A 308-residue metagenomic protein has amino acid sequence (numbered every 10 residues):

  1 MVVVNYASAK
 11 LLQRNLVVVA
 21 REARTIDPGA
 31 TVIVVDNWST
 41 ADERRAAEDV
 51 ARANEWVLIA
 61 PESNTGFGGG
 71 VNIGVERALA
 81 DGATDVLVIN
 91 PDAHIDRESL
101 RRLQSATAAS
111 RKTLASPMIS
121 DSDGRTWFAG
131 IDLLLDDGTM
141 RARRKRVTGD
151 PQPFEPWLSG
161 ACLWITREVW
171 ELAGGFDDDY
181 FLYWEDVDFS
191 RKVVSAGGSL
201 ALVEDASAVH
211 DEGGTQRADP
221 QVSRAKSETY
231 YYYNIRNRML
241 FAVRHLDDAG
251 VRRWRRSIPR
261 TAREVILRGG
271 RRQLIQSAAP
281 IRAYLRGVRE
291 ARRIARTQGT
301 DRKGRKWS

Functional and structural regions predicted by a protein language model:
S8-A23: Short, well-formed alpha-helical segments that are part of the catalytic scaffolds of diverse glycosyltransferases
V18, D36-R45, S63, A93: A conserved acidic beta->alpha catalytic loop
P28-S39, I59-P61: Short beta-strand/loop segment that forms part of the nucleotide-sugar
V50-G69, I73-D81: Conserved donor nucleotide-binding strand/loop of the catalytic core
A60-N72, A93-G175, D179-F181: Acidic/His-rich active-site region of diverse nucleotide-sugar glycosyltransferases
A83-H94: Short beta-strand-to-loop acidic/aromatic patch adjacent to the donor-nucleotide binding site
A161-I165, V169-G174, D179-S207: A short, conserved alpha-helix in the catalytic core of glycosyltransferases
D247-S308: Non-catalytic, C-terminal membrane-associated alpha-helical segments of glycosyltransferases
